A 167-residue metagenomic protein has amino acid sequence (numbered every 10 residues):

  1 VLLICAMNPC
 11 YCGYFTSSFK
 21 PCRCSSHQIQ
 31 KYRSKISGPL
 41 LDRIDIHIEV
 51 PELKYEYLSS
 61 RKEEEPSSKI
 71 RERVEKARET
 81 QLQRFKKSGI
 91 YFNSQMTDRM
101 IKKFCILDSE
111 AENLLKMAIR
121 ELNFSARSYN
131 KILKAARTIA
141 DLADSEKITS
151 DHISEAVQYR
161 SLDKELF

Functional and structural regions predicted by a protein language model:
V1-F167: Basic, amphipathic alpha-helical bundle interface domains used for macromolecular binding and assembly
